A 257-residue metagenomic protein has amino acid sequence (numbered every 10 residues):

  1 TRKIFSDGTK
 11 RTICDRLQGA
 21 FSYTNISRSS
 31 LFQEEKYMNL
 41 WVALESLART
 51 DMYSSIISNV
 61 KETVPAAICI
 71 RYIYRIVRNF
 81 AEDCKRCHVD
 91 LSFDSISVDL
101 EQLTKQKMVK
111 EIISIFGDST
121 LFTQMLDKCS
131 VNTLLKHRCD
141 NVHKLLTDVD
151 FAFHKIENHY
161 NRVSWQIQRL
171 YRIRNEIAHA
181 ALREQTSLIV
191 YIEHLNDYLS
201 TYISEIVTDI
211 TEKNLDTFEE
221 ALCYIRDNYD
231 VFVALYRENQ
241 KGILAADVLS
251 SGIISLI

Functional and structural regions predicted by a protein language model:
R2-I257: Amphipathic, oligomerization/interface secondary-structure segments
